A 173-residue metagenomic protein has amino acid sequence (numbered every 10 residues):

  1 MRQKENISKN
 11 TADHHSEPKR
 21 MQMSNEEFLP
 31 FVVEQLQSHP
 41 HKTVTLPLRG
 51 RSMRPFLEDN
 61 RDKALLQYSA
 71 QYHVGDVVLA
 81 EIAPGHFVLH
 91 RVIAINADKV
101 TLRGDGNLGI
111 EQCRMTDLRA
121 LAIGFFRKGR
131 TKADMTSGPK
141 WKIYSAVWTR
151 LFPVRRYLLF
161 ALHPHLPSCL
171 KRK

Functional and structural regions predicted by a protein language model:
M1-K173: Extended hydrophobic leader/signal-anchor segments used for secretion and membrane insertion
